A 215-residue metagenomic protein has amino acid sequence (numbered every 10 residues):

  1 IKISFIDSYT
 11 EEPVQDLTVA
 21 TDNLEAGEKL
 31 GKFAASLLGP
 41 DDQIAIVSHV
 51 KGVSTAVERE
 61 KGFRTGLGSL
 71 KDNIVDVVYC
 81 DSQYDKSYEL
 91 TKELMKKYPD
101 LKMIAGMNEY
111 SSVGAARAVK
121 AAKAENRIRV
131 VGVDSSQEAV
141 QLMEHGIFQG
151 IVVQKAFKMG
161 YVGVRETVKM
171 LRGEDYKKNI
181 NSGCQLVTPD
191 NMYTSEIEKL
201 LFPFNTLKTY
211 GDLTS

Functional and structural regions predicted by a protein language model:
I1-E25, S36, Q43, S136-Q149 (+1 more regions): Flexible loop/hinge segments that line or gate small-molecule binding clefts
S4-F5, A45, V75, A105 (+3 more regions): Structural detector of well-ordered beta-strand residues that form the stable sheet scaffold of enzyme domains
P13, G39, D72, P99 (+2 more regions): Structured loop/turn residues at beta-strand edges in well-structured enzyme cores
V19-I44, E58, K86-Y88, S136-A139 (+1 more regions): Hydrophobic alpha-helical segments within soluble ligand-binding/sensing domains
A20, A45-S54, V78-D81: Short beta-strand->loop
V47, K51, T55, G66-L67 (+1 more regions): Hinge/cleft segment of the Venus flytrap/periplasmic-binding protein
R59-L70: Ligand-binding cleft/hinge of the Venus flytrap
F63, I74-D76, D81-L142: Hydrophobic alpha-helical
